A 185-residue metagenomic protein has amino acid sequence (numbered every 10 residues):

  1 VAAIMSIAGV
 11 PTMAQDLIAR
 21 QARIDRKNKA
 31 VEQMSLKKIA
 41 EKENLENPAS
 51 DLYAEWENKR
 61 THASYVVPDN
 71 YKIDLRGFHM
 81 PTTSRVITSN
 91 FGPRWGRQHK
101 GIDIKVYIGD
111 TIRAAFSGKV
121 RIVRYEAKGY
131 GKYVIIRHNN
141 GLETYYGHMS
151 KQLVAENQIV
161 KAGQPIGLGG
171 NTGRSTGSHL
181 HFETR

Functional and structural regions predicted by a protein language model:
V1-N90: Polar/charged, compositionally biased leader and regulatory segments
P68-I73, S84-R113: Short glycine/threonine/proline-enriched tight-turn/helix- or strand-capping micro-motif at secondary-structure
T88, K105, K119-R121, S150 (+1 more regions): Conserved positions in beta-strands of structured domains
G92-R94, G109-T111, Y125-A127, N171-R174: Short polar/acidic secondary-structure junctions
H99-K100, A114-L153, E183: Zn2+-dependent peptidoglycan hydrolase active-site motif and core
V106, A115, V154-A155, V160: Surface-exposed strand-loop junctions at beta-sheet edges and helix termini that form docking/interaction patches
D110-I112, V120, V160, I166: Generic structural signal for buried aliphatic residues
K132-H138, H148, E156-R185: Conserved, short, structured surface segments that act as functional micro-motifs
